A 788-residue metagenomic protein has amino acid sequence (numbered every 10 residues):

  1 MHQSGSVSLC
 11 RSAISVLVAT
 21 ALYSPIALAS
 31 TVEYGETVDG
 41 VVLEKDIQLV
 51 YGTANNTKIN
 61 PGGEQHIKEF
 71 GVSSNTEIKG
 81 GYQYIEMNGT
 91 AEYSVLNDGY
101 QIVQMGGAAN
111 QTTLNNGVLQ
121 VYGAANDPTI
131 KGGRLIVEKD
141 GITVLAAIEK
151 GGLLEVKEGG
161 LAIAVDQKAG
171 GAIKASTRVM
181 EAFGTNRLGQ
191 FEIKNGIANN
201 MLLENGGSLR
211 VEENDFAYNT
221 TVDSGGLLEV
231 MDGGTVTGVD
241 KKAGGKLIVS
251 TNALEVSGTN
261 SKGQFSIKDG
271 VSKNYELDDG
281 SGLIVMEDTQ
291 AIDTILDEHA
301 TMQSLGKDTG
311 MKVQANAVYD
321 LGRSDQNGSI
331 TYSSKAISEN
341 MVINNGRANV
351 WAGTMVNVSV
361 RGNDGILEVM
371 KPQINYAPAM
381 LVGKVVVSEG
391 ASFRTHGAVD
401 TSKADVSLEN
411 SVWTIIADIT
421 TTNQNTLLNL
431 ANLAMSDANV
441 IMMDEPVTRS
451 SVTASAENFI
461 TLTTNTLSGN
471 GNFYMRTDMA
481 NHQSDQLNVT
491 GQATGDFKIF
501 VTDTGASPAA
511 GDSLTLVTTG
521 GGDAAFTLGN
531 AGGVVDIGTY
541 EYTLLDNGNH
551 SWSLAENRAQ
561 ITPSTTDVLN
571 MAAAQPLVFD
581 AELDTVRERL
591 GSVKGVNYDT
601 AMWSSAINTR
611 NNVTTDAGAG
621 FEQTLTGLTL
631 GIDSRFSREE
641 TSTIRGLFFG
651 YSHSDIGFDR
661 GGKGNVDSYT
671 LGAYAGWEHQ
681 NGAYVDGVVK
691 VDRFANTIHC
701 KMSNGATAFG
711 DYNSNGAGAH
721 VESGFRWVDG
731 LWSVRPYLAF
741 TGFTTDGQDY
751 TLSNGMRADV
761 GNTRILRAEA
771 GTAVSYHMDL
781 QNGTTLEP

Functional and structural regions predicted by a protein language model:
M1-L28: Gram-negative bacterial Sec-dependent N-terminal signal peptides
L22-V72, M180-R210, L254-M286, G310-V313 (+5 more regions): N-terminal segments that cap or nucleate solenoid repeat domains
V42, E181-G184, E255-N260, D308-A315 (+4 more regions): Extracellular beta-solenoid/beta-roll
Y51, N60, K68, K79 (+44 more regions): Feature marks extracellular polysaccharide-active and adherence modules
V137, V249, V285, V369 (+7 more regions): Membrane-embedded beta-strand positions of outer-membrane beta-barrel proteins
S507-A524, A617-F636, A758-T763: Short secondary-structure subsegments characteristic of cysteine-rich extracellular domains
R558-V734, T745, G755: Outer membrane beta-barrel translocator domains of Type V secretion systems
T744, R757-P788: Outer membrane beta-barrel transmembrane domains
